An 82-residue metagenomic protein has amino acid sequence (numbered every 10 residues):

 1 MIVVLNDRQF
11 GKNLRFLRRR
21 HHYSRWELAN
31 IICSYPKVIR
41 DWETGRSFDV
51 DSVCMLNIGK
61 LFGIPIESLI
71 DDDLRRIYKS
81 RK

Functional and structural regions predicted by a protein language model:
M1-R20: A short, Lys/Arg-rich alpha-helix, primarily the initiator
V3, K60, S68-K82: Short, charged recognition helix plus adjacent turn of helix-turn-helix-like nucleic-acid-binding domains
L14, L28-A29, I39-W42, L69: Conserved hydrophobic/aromatic packing and binding residues within compact polymer-binding modules
R15, W26, L56: Residues within the helices of the helix-turn-helix
R18, A29, G59: The alpha-helix within a helix-turn-helix
C33-D49: Recognition helix of helix-turn-helix/homeodomain-like DNA-binding domains that insert into the DNA major groove
R46-K60: Short, basic-rich loop-to-helix N-cap that marks the start of a DNA-contacting helix
